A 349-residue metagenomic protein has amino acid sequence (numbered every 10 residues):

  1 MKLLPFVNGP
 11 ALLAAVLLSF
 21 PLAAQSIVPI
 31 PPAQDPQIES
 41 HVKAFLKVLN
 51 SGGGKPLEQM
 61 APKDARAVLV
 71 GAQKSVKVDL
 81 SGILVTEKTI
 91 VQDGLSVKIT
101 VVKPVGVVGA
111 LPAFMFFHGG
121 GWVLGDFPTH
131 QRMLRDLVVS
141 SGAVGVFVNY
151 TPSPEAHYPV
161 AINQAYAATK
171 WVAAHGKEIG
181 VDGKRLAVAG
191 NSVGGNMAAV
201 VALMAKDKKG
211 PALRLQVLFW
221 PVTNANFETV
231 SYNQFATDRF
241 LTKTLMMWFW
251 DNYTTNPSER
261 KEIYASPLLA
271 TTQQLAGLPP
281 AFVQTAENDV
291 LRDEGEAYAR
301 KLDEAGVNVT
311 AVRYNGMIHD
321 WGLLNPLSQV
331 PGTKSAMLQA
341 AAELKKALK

Functional and structural regions predicted by a protein language model:
M1-L12: Bacterial N-terminal signal peptides that target proteins for export
S19-P21: N-terminal signal peptide c-region/cleavage motif recognized by signal peptidases
S26-K349: Alpha/beta-hydrolase superfamily serine-hydrolase fold, recognizing
